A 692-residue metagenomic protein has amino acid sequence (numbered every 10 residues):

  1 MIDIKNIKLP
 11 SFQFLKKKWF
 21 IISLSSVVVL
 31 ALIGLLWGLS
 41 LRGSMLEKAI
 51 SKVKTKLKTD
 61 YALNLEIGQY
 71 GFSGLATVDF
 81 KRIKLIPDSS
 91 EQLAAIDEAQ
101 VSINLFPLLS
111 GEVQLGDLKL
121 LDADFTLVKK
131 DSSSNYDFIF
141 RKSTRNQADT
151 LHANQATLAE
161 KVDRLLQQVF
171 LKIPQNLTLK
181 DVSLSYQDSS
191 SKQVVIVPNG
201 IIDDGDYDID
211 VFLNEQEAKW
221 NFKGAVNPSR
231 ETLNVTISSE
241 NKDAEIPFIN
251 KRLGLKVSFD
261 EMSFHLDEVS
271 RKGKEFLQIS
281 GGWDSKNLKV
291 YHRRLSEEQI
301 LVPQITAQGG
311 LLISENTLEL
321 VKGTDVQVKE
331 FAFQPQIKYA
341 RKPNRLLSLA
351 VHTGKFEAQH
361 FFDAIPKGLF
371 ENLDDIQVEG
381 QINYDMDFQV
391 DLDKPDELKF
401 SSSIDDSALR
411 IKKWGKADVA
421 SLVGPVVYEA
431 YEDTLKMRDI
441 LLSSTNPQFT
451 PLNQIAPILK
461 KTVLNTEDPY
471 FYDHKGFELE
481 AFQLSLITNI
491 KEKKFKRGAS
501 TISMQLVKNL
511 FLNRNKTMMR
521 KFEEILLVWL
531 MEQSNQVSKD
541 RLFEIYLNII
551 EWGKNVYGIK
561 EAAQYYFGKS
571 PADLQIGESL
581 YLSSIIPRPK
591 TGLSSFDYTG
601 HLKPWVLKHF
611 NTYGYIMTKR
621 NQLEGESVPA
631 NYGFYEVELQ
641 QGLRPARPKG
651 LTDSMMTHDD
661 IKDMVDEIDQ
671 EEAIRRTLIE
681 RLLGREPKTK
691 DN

Functional and structural regions predicted by a protein language model:
M1-W19: N-terminal Lys/Arg-rich, disordered targeting/topogenic segments
I7-Q13, N104, T157, T677: Coil-to-alpha-helix initiation sites in intrinsically disordered, low-complexity, charged segments
Q13-L15, W19, S26, A49 (+1 more regions): Membrane-interface anchoring determinants
S23-L85: N-terminal amphipathic/hydrophobic interface segments
G34, E47, L115, V162-P174 (+3 more regions): Juxtamembrane regions of bacterial inner-membrane/periplasmic proteins, predominantly the peptidoglycan biogenesis
G68-S185, G205-N234, N250, V269-L277 (+1 more regions): Flexible beta-edge/linker motif
I83, K192-I196: Short, polar loop/linker segments at the starts of domains and inter-domain junctions
I86-Q92, S189, V290-R293, I411: Short, cysteine-centered beta-strand-loop-beta hairpins and adjacent loop/turn segments enriched in charged/polar
